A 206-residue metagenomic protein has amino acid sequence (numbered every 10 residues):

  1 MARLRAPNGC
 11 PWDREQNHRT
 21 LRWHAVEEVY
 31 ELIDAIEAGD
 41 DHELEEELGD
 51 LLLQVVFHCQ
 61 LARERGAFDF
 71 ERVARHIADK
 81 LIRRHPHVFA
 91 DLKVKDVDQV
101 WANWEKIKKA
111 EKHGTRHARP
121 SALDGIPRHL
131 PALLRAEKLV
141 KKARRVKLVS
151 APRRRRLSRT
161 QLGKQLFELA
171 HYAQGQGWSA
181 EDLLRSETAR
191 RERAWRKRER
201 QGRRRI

Functional and structural regions predicted by a protein language model:
M1-E47, L53-I206: Flexible "arm" and connector segments at domain edges
